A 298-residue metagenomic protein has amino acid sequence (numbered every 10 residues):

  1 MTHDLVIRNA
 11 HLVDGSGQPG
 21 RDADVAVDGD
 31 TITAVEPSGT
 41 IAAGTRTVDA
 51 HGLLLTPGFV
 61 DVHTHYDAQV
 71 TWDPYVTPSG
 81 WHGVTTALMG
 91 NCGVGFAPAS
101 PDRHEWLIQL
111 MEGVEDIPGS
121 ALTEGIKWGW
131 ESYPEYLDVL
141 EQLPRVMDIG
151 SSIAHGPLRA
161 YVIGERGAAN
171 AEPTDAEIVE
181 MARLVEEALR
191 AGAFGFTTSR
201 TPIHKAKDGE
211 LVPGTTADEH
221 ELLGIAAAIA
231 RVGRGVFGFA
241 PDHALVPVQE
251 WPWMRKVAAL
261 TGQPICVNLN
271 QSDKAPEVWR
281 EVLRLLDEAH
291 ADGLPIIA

Functional and structural regions predicted by a protein language model:
T2-D4, L12-G58: Histidine-rich, glycine-flanked metal-binding segment
A10, V25, D30, G52 (+4 more regions): Divalent metal-coordination and catalytic microenvironments
P37-S38, C92-V94, T201, D242: Short, ordered loop/turn segments at secondary-structure junctions
L54-P78: Di-metal (Zn2+ and/or Mg2+/Mn2+) metal-binding site signature of metallo-dependent hydrolases with the MBL/beta-CASP
H65-A68, C92-G95, H243-L245, Q271-D273: Acidic, glycine-rich active-site loops and adjacent beta-strand->loop/helix elements that engage anionic groups
W72-G195: Divalent-metal coordination cores built from histidine and acidic residues
P134-R145, N170-A298: Histidine/acidic residue-rich metal-binding segments in metalloenzymes
